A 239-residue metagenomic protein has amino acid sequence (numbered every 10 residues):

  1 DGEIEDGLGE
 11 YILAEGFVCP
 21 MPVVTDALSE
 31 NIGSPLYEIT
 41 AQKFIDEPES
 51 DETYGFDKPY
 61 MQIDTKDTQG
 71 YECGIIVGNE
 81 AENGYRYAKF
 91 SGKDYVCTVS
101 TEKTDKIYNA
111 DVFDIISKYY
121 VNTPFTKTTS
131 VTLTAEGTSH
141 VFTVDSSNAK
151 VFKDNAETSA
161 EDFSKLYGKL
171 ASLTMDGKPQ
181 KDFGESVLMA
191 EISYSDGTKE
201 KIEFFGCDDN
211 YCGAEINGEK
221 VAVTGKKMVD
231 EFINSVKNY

Functional and structural regions predicted by a protein language model:
D1-Y239: A short-motif feature that recognizes glycine-rich, charge-decorated loops that bind or process nucleotide phosphates
